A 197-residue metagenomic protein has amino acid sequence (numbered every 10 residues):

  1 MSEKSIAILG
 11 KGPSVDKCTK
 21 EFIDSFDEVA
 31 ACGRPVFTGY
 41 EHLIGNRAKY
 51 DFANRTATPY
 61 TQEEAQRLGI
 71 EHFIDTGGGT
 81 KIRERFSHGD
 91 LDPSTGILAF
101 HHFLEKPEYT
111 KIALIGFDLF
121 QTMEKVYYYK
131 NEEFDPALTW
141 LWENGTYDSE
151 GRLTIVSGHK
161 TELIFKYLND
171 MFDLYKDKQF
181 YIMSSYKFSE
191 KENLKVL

Functional and structural regions predicted by a protein language model:
M1-L197: Metal-ion/cofactor- or nucleotide/acyl-coenzyme-handling active-site neighborhoods
